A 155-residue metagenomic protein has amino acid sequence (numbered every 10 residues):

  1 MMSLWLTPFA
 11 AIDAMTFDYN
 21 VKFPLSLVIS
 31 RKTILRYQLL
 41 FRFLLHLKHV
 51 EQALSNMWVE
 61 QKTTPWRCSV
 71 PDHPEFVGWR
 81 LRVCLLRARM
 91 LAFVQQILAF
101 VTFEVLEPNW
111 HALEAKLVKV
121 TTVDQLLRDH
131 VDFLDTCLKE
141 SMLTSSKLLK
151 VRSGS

Functional and structural regions predicted by a protein language model:
M1-S155: Extended, charged interaction scaffolds in large complex subunits
